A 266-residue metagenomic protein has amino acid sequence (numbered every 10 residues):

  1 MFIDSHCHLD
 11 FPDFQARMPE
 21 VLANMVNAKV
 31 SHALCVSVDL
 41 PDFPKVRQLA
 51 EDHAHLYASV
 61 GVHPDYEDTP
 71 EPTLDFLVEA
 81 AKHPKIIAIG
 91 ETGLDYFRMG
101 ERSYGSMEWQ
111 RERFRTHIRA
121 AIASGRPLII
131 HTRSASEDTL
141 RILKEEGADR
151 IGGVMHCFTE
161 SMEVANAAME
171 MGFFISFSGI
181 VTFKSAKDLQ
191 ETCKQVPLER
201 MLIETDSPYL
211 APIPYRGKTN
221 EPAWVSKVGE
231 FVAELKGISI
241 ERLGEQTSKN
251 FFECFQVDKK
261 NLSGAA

Functional and structural regions predicted by a protein language model:
M1-A266: Mid-domain alpha/beta scaffold segments of enzyme catalytic cores
